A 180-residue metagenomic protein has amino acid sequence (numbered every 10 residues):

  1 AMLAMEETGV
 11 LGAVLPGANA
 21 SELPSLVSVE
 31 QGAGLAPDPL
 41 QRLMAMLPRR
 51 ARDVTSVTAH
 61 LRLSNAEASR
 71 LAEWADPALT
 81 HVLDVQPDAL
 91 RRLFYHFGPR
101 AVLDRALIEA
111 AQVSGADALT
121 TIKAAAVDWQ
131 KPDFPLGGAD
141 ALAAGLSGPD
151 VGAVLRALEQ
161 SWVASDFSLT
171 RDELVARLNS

Functional and structural regions predicted by a protein language model:
A1-D117: Conserved, hydrophobic alpha-helical core segments of structured domains
L23-P24, A106-S180: Charged substrate- and nucleic-acid-binding regions of tRNA-handling and nucleotidyl-transfer enzymes, centered on
